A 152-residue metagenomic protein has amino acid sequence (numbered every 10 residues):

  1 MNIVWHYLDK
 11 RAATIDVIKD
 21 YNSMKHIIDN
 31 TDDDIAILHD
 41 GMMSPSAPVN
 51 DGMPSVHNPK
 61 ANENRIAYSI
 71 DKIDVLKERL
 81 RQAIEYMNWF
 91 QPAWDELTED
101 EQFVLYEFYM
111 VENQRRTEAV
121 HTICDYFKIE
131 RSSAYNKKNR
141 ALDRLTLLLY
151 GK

Functional and structural regions predicted by a protein language model:
M1-W94, L147-K152: N-terminal interaction/assembly modules
A93, E107, V111, R144 (+1 more regions): Mid-sequence acidic-hydrophobic segments that form the walls of catalytic/ligand-binding cavities or oligomerization
D95-E96, K128: Short, conserved sequence motifs enriched in acidic/basic residues, glycine, and aromatics that mark functional "hot
E96-E118: Short amphipathic alpha helix immediately N-terminal
F108-Y109, F127, K138: A general structural motif at alpha-helix termini
E112-S132: Helix-turn-helix DNA-binding module
A134-L148: DNA major-groove recognition helices of helix-turn-helix
